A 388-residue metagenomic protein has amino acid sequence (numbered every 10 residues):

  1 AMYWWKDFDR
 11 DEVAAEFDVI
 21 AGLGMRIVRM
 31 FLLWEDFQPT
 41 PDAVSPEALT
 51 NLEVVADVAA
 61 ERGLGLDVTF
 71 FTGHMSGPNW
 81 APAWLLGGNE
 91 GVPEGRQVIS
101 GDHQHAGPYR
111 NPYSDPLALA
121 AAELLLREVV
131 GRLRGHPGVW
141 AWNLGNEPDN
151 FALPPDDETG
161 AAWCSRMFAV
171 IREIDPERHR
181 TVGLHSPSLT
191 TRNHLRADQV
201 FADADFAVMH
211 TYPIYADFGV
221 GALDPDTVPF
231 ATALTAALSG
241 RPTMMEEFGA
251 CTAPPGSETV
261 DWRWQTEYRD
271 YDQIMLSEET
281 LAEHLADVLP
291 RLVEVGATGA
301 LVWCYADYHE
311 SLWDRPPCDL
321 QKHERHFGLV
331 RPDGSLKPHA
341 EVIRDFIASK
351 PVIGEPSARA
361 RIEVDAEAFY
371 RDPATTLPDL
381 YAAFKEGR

Functional and structural regions predicted by a protein language model:
A1-A204, F218, L238, A300-V302 (+1 more regions): Active-site mouth of glycoside hydrolases
M2, I214-G219, Q273-I274: Short, basic, glycine/proline-bearing loop/turn elements
L49-L52, G160-C164, V228, E278-L285 (+2 more regions): Amphipathic alpha-helical segments in well-structured domains
E90-H105, T280-H284, R291-V295, W303-R388: Aromatic-rich peripheral "rim/lid" segments of glycoside hydrolase catalytic domains that contact and position glycan
R96-I99, A106-Y109, S257-M275: A solvent-exposed, charged loop/short amphipathic helix patch at secondary-structure junctions
E158-A169, E173-Y268, A286-V293, D307: Glycoside hydrolase catalytic-domain groove-lining segments
T181, T243-M244, G299-V302, I353-E355: Acidic/polar loop patches that form or flank catalytic/metal-binding clefts of enzymes that bind anionic ligands
V220-A222, Y271-E279, V330: Short, contiguous acidic/charged loop-to-helix segments that flank catalytic cores in large enzymes
